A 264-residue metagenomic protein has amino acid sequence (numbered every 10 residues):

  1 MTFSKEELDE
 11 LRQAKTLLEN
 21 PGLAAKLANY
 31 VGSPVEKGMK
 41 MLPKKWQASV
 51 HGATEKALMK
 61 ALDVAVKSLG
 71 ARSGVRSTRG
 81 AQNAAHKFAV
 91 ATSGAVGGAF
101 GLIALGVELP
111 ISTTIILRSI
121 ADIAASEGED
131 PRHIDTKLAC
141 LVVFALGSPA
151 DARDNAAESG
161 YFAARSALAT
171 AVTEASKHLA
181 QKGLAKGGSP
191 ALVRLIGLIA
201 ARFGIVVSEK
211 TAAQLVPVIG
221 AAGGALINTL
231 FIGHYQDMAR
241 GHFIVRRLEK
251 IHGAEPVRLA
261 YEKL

Functional and structural regions predicted by a protein language model:
M1-S93, R118-L264: Terminal, membrane-proximal amphipathic helices and intrinsically disordered targeting/regulatory segments
F88-T114, R118: Glycine-rich active-site/cofactor-binding loop and its immediate structural neighborhood
